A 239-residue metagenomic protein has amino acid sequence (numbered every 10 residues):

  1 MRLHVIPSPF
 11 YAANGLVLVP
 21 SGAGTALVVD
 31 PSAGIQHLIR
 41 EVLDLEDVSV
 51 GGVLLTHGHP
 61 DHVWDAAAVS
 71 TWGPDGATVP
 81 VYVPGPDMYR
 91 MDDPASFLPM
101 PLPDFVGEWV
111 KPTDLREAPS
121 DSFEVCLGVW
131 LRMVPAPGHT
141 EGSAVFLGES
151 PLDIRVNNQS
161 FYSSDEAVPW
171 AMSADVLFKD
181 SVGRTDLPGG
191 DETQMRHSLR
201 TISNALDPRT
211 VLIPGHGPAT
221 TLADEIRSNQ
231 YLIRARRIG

Functional and structural regions predicted by a protein language model:
M1-L45, F146-G148, L152-D165, P169-M172: Conserved beta-strand hairpin/beta-sheet module of binuclear metal-dependent hydrolase folds, prominently
R2-I6, P101-V106, R132-P135: Short, P/G- and charge-enriched loop/turn segments at secondary-structure junctions
Y11-A12, H59, D87, T140 (+1 more regions): A generic "binding-loop/recognition-motif" signal
L16-A23, R90, L177-S181: Short, basic/glycine-rich phosphate-binding loops at helix/coil junctions that contact nucleotide phosphates
L18, T56, A136: Conserved S/T- and glycine-rich ATP-binding loop of Class I adenylate-forming
L27, L54, V81, W170-M172 (+1 more regions): Residue-level marker for buried hydrophobic side chains located in beta-strands that build the well-ordered beta-sheet
A33-W130, E149-L152, S160, Q230-A235: Active-site HxH/HxHxD metal-binding segment of metal-dependent hydrolases
S96-F97, W130, P135, T140-I238: Metallo-beta-lactamase
